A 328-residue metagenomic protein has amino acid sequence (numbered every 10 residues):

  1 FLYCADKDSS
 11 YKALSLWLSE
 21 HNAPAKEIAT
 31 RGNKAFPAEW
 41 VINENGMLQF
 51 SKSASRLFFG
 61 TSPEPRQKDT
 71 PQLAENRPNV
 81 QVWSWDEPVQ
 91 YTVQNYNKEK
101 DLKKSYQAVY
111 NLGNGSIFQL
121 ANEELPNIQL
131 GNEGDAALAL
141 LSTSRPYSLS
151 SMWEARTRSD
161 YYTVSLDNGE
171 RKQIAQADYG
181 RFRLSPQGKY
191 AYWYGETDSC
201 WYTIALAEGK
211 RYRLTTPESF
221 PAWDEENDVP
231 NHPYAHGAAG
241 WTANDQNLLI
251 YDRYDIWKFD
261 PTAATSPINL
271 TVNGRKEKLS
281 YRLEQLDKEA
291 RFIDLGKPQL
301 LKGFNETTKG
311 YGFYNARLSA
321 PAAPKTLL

Functional and structural regions predicted by a protein language model:
F1-L328: Beta-propeller folds
